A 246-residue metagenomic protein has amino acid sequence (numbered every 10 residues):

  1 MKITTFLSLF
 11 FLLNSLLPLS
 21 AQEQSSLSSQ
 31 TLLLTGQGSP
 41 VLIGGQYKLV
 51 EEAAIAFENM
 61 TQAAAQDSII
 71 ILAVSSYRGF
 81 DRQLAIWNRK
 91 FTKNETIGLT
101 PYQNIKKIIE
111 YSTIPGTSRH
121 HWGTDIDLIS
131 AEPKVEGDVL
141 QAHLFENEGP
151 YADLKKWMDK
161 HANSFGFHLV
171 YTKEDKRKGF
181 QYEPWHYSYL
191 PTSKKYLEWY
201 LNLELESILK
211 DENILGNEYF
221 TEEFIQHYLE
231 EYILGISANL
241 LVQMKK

Functional and structural regions predicted by a protein language model:
T4-N14: Sec-dependent N-terminal signal peptides
P18-K246: Extracytoplasmic cell-surface/polysaccharide-interacting catalytic and binding patches
